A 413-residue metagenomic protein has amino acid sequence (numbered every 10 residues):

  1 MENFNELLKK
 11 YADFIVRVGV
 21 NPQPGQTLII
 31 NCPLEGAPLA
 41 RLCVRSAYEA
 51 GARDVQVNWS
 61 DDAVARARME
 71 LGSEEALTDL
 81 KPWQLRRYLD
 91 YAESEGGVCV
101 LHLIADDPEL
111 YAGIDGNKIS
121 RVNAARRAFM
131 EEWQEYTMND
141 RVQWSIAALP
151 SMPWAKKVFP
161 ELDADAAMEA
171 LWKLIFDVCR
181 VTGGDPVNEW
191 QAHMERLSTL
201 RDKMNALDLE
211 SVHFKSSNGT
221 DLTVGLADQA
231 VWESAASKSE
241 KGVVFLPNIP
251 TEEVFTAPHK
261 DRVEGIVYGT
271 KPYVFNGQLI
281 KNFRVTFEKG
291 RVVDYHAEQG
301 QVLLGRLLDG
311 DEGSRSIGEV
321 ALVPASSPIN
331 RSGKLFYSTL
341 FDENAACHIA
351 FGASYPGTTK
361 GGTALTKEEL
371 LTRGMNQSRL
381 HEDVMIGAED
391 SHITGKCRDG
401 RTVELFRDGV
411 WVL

Functional and structural regions predicted by a protein language model:
M1-E264, R401, L413: Active-site bordering "gate/hinge" segments that shape substrate access to catalytic or cofactor-binding pockets
E35-G36, D106-P108, S151, G219 (+8 more regions): Short, glycine-/Ser/Thr-/acidic-enriched flexible segments
A112-D115, K156-P160, A235-S237, Q278-K281 (+3 more regions): A short secondary-structure junction signal
N205-E210, L279-K281, M385-H392: A short, compositionally biased
F255-E312: Long, well-ordered mid-to-C-terminal structural blocks that present hydrophobic/aromatic surfaces
K260-D261, N276-Q278, T286-F287, D311-R315 (+3 more regions): A structural signal for short secondary-structure junctions
V292-T363: Dual-mode signal for accessory low-complexity, basic/Gly-rich regions
E368-L413: Extended hydrophobic packing segments that form well-structured cores
